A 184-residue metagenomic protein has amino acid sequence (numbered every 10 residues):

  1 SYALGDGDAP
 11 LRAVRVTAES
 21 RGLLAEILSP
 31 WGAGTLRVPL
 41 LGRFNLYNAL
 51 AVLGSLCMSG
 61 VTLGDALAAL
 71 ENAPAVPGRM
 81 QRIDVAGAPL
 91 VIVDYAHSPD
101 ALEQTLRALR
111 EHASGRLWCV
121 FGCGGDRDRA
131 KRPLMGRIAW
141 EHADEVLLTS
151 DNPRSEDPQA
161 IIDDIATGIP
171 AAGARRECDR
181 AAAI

Functional and structural regions predicted by a protein language model:
D6, D84, C178-D179: Short loop/edge segments at beta-strand edges and connector loops that shape dinucleotide/nucleotide cofactor-binding
D6, G124, S150-P153: Short, ordered loop/turn segments at secondary-structure junctions
S20-R21, P30-E145, T167, A172-A174: Nucleotide phosphate-binding/pyrophosphate-handling subdomain across enzymes that bind or process nucleotide phosphates
L23-A25: Short aromatic-glycine-enriched beta-strand elements
L148-D163: Redox- and metal-dependent alpha/beta enzyme cores, enriched for Fe-S-associated oxidoreductases and cofactor-handling
R175-D179, A183: Short acidic-hydrophobic, aromatic-tinged amphipathic segments that line or gate anion-handling sites
